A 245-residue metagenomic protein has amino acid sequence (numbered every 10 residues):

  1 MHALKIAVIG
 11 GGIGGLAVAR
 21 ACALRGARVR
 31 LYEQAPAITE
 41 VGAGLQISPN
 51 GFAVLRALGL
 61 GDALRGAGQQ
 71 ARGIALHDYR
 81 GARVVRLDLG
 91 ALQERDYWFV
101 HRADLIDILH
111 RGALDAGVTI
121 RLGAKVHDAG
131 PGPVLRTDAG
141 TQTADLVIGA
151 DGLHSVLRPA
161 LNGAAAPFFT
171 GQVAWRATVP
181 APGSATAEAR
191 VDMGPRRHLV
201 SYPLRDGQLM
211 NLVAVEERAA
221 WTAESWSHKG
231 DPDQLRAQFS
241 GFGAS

Functional and structural regions predicted by a protein language model:
M1-I6, A21-A23, S48-T178, A219-R236: Conserved N-terminal helical subregion
I6-V8, V29: Conserved hydrophobic helix-helix packing surfaces used for dimerization/oligomerization
G10-I13: Glycine-rich Rossmann-fold phosphate-binding loop(s) that bind the pyrophosphate of adenine dinucleotide cofactors
L16: Residues forming the Rossmann-fold NAD(P)(H) cofactor-binding site
A23-A43: Glycine-rich FAD pyrophosphate-binding loop
G66-A67, S240-S245: Acidic/histidine metal-binding catalytic segments
P167-Q172, T186-E188, G243-S245: A short coil-to-beta-strand element that immediately follows conserved catalytic motifs
E188-T222, H228, P232-Q234, F239-S240: Active-site substrate-recognition segment that forms the wall of the catalytic cavity or substrate channel
